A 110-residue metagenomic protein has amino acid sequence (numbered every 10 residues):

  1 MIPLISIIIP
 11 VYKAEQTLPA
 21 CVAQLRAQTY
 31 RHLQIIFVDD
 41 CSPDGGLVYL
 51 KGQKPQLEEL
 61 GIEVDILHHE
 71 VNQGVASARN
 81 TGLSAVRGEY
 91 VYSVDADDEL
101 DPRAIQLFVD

Functional and structural regions predicted by a protein language model:
P3-I5, R26-F37, G45, G61-D65: Short loop->beta transition adjacent to catalytic acidic/histidine clusters or analogous donor-positioning motifs
A14-A27: Short, well-formed alpha-helical segments that are part of the catalytic scaffolds of diverse glycosyltransferases
Q16-P19, H32, D44-V48, S77 (+1 more regions): Residue-level preference for short helical/loop micro-motifs built around acidic side chains
D39-Y49, V71, D95: A conserved acidic beta->alpha catalytic loop
G45, D98-D110: Acidic donor-binding/catalytic loop of UDP-sugar-dependent glycosyltransferases, especially processive GT2
H69-V86: Glycine-rich, basic loop-to-helix element that forms the pyrophosphate-binding segment of sugar-nucleotide handling
V91: Short aromatic/hydrophobic "clamp" motif used to bind/position activated sugar donors
